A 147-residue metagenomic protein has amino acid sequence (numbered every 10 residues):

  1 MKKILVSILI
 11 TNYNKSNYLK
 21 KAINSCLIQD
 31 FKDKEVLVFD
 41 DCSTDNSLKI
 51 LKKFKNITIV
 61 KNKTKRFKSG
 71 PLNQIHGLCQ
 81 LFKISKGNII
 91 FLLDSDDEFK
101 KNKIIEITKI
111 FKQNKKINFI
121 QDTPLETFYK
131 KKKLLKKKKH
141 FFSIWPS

Functional and structural regions predicted by a protein language model:
M1-S147: Nucleotide-sugar donor-binding/catalytic module of glycosyltransferases that assemble extracellular/cell-envelope
